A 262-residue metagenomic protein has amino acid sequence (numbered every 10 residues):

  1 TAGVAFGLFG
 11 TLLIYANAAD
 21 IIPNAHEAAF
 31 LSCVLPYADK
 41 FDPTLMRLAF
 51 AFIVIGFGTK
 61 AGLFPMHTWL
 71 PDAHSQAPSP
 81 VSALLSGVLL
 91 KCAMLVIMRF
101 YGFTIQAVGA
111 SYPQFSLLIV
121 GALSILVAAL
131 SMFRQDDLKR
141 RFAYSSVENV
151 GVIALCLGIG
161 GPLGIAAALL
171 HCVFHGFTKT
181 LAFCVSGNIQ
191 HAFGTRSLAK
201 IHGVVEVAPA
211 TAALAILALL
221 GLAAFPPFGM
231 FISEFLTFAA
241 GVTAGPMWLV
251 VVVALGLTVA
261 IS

Functional and structural regions predicted by a protein language model:
T1-S262: Hydrophobic transmembrane alpha-helices and their helix-loop junctions in integral membrane proteins
